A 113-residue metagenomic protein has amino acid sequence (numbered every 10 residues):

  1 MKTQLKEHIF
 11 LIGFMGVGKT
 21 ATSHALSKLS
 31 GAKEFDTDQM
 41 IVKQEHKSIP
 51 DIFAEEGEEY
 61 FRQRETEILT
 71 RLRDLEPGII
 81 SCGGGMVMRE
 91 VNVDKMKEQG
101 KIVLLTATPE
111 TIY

Functional and structural regions predicted by a protein language model:
M1-K6: Phosphate-binding P-loop
L11: Hydrophobic anchor at the beta1->P-loop junction of P-loop NTPases
F14-V17: P-loop (Walker A) phosphate-binding loop of NTP-binding proteins
T20: Walker A/P-loop
T37-K97: ATP-dependent small-molecule kinase phosphotransfer cores that center on conserved nucleotide phosphate-binding segments
M96-Y113: Conserved phosphate-donor/acceptor-positioning beta-strand/loop module used by diverse small-molecule
